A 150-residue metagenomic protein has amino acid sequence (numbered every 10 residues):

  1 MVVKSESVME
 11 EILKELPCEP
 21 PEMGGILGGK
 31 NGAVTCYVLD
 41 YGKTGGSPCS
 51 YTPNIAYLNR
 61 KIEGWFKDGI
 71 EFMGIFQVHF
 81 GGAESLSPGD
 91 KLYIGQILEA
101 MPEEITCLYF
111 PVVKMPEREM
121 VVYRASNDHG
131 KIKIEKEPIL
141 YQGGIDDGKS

Functional and structural regions predicted by a protein language model:
M1-M73, F80-S150: Conserved beta-strand-loop surface patch within small alpha/beta domains used for substrate/adaptor or ligand engagement
